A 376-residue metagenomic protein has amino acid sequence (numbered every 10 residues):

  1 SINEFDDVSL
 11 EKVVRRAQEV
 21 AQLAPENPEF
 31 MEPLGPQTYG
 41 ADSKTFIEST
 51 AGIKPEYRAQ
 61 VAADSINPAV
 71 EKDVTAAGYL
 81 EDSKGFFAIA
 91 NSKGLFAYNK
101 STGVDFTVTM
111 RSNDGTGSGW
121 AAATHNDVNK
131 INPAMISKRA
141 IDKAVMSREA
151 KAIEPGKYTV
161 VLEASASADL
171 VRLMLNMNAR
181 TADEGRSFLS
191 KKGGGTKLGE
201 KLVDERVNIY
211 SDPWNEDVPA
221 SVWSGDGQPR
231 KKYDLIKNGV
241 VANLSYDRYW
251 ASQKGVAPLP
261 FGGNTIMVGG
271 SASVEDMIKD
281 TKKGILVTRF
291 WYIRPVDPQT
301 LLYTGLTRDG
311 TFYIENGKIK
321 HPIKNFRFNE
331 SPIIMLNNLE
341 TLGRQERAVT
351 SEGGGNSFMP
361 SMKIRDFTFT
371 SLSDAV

Functional and structural regions predicted by a protein language model:
S1-S221, Q228-K231, K237-V240, G263 (+2 more regions): Active-site bordering "gate/hinge" segments that shape substrate access to catalytic or cofactor-binding pockets
M177, T181, G194-V376: Dual-mode signal for accessory low-complexity, basic/Gly-rich regions
